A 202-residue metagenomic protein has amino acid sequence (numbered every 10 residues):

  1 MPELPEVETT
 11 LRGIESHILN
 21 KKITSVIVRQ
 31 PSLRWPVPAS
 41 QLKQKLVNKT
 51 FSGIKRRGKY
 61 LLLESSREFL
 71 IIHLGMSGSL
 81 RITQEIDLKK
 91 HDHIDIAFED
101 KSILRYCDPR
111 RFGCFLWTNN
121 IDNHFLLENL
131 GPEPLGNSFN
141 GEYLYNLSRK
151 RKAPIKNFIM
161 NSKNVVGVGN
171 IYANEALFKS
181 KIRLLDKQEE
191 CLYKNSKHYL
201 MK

Functional and structural regions predicted by a protein language model:
M1-K202: Structured catalytic/nucleic-acid-binding cores of DNA maintenance enzymes
